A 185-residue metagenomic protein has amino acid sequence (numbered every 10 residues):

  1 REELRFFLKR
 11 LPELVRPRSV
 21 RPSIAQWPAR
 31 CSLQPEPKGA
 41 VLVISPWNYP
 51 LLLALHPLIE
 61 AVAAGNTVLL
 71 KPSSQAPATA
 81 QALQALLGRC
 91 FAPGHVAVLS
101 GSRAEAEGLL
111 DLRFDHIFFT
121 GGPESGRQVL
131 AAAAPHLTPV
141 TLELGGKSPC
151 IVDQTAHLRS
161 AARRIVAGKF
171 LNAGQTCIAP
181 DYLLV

Functional and structural regions predicted by a protein language model:
R1-P57, C90-A97: N-terminal Rossmann NAD(P)-binding subdomain characteristic of aldehyde/semialdehyde dehydrogenases
R30-S32, V98-D115: A structured beta-alpha segment of the ubiquitous adenosine-cofactor-binding alpha/beta core
I59, H116-T120: Periplasmic-binding protein-like
V62-A63: Short hydrophobic alpha-helices that are characteristic scaffold elements of the AMP-binding
T67-L69, V140: A short hydrophobic/small-residue beta-strand
L70-L86, V98-A104, D153-A156: ATP-dependent adenylate-forming carboxylate-activation enzymes
F91, E124-V185: ALDH superfamily catalytic-core signature
